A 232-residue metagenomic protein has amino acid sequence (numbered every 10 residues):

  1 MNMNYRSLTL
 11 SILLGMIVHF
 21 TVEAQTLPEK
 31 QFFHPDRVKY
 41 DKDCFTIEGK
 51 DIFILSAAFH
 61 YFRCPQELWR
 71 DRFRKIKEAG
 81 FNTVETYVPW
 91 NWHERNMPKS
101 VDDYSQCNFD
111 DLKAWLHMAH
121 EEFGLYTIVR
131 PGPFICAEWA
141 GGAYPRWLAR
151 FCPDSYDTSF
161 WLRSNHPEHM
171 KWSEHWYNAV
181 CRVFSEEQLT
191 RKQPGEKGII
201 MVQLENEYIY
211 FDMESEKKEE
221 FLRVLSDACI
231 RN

Functional and structural regions predicted by a protein language model:
M1-Y5: N-terminal secretory signal peptides that target proteins for export/translocation
T9-H19: Bacterial N-terminal signal peptides
A24-T83, F123: N-terminal carbohydrate-binding accessory modules
F53-A57, V84-T86, T127-P131, I200-L204: Hydrophobic faces of well-ordered beta-strands that scaffold small-molecule active sites in alpha/beta enzyme cores
F62, Q66, V101-Q106, H166 (+2 more regions): Flexible, glycine- and charge-enriched loops at secondary-structure boundaries
C64-P65, E94-N96, Y210-E214: A generic structural signal for short coil/turn motifs at secondary-structure boundaries
W69-W147, L222-R231: Aromatic-lined substrate-binding rim segments of carbohydrate-active enzymes
E122-G124, I135-N232: Active-site region of glycoside hydrolase catalytic domains
